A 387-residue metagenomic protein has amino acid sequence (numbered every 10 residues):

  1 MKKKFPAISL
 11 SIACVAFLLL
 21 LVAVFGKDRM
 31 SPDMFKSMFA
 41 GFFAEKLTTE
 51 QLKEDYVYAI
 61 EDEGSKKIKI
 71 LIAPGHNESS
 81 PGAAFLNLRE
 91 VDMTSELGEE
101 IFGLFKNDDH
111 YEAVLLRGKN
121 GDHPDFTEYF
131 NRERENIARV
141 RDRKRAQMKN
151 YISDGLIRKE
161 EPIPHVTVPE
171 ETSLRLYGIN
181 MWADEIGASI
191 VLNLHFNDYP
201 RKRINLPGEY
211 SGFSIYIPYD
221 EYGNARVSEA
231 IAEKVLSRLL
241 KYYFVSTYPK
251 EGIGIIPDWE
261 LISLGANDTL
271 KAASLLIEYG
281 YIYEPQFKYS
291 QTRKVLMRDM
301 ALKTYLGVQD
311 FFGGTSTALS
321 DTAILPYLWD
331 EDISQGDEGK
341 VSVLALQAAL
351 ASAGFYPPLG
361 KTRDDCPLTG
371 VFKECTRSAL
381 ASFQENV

Functional and structural regions predicted by a protein language model:
M1-N386: Catalytic-site microenvironment of enzymes that process N-acetyl-hexosamine-containing cell-wall polysaccharides
